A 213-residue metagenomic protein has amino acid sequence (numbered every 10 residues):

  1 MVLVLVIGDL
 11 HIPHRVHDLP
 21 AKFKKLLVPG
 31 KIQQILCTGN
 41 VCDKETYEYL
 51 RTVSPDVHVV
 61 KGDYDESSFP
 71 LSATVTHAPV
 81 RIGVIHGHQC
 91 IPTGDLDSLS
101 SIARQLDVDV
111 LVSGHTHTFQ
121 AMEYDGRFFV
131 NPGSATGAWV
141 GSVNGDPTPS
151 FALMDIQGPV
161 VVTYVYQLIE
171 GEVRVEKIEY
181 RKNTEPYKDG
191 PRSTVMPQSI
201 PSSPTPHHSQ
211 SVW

Functional and structural regions predicted by a protein language model:
M1-D56, D65-L71, P79, T148-S150 (+3 more regions): N-terminal active-site segment of His-dependent metallophosphoesterases
M1-L5, T74-G83, E123-F129, I156-V162: Beta-strand-turn-beta hairpins that frame and shape the catalytic cleft of phosphate-ester-processing enzymes
V6-G8, Q34-N40, V57-G62, G83-H86 (+2 more regions): Active-site neighborhood of phospho(di)ester-bond hydrolases with catalytic His/Asp-centered motifs
I12, D43, Q89, T118 (+1 more regions): Short active-site segment of divalent metal-dependent hydrolases/proteases that encodes the spacing between
I12-H14, I91, E172: Short, small-residue-enriched loops and turns at beta-alpha junctions that line or gate enzyme active sites
S54-V108: Helix-adjacent hinge/juxtasegments
H58, T93-V160, Y164: Conserved beta-sheet core of the metallophosphoesterase superfamily
T116-D125, Q157-W213: A short C-terminal boundary segment appended to hydrolase-like catalytic domains
